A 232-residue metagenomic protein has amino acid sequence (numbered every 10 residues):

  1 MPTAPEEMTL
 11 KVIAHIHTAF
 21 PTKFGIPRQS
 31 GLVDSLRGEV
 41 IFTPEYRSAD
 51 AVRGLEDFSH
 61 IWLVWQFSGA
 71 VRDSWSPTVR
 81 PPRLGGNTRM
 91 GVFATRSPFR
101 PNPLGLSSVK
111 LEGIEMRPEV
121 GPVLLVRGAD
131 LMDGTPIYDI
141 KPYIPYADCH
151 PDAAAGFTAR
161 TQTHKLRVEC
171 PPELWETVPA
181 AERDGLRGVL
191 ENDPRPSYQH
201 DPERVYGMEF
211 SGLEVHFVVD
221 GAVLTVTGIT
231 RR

Functional and structural regions predicted by a protein language model:
M1-L104, M116-R232: Mixed-charge, low-complexity intrinsically disordered regions
H17, V109-E112: Conserved positions in beta-strands of structured domains
